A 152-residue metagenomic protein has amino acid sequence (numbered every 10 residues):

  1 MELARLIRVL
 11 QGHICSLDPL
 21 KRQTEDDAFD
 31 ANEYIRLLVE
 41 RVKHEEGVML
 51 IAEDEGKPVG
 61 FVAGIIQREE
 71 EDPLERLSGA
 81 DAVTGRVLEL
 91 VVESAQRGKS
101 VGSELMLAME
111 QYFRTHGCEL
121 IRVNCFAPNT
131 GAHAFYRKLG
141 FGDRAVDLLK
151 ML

Functional and structural regions predicted by a protein language model:
Q11-L37: Conserved GNAT-fold acetyl-CoA-binding loop/helix
N32-L50, E69, R86: A short helix-loop-beta-strand connector motif used in the catalytic cores of GNAT acetyltransferases and, in some
I51, K57-I66, R86, V91: Conserved beta-strand in the GNAT
A63, R68-R86: Conserved acyl-donor/pantetheine-binding loop and adjacent beta-alpha core of acyl/acetyltransferases and related
S78-A80, T84, E89, V101-G102 (+4 more regions): A beta-strand edge to alpha-helix "cap/lid" segment located at domain peripheries
E89-V92, G98-Q111, T115, A134-K138: Conserved acetyl-CoA-binding loop-helix of GNAT-fold acetyltransferases
R97, A108-M109, R122-A132, L149-L152: Conserved beta-strand-loop-alpha-helix junction that forms the acyl-donor binding cleft
C118, R137-V146: Conserved acetyl-CoA-binding loop of GNAT-fold acetyltransferases
